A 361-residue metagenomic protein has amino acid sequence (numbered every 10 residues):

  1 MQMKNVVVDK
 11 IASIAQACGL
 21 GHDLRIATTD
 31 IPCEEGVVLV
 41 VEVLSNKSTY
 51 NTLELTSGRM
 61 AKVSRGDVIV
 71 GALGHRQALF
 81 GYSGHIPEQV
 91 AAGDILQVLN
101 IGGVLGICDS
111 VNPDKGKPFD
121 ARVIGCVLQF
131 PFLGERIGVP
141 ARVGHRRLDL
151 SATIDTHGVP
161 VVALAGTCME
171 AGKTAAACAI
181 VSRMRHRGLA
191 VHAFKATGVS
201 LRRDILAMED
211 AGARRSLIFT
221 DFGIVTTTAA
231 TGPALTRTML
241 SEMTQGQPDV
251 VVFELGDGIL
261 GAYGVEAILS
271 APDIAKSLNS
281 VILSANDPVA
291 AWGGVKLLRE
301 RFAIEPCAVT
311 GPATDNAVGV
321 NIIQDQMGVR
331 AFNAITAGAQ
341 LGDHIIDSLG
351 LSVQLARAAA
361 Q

Functional and structural regions predicted by a protein language model:
M1-F80, G84-I101: N-terminal accessory targeting/assembly segments
C18-C33, T49-T52, Q324, F332-Q361: NTP-binding/hydrolysis catalytic cores, primarily Walker-type P-loop NTPases
N46-T49, G166-G172, N286-D287: Short, glycine-rich nucleotide/cofactor-binding loops
L55-R59, A91-I95, V104, H186-A190 (+4 more regions): Charge-biased, low-complexity intrinsically disordered regions
G81, V98-V104, D109-G144, T228-Q245 (+2 more regions): Conserved catalytic-core segment of NTP-binding enzymes
A141-V199: Walker A (P-loop) phosphate-binding motif
K173-I180, L201-I205, I259-G264, A290-G293: Short glycine/serine/threonine-rich phosphate/pyrophosphate-binding segments that cradle anionic phosphate groups
S182-T227, K296-E300, T310, T314-M327: N-terminal phosphate/diphosphate-binding loop that engages ATP/GTP or pyrophosphate donors across diverse enzyme folds
